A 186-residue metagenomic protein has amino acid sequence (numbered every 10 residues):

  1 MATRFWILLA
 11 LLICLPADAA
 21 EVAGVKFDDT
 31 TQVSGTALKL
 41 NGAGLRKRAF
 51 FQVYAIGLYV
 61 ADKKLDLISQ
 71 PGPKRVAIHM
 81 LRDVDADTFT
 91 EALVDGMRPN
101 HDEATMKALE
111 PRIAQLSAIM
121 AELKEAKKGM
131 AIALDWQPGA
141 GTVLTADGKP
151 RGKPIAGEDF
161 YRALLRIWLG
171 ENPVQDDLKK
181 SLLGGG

Functional and structural regions predicted by a protein language model:
M1-F5: Positively charged n-region of N-terminal signal peptides that target proteins for export
W6-C14: Bacterial N-terminal signal peptides
L15-A19: Sec/Tat signal peptide C-region and signal peptidase I cleavage site
A20-Q70: N-terminal structural module
D66-G139: Mid-length scaffold segments of soluble, non-membrane domains
A146-P150: Short strand-turn-strand beta-turns centered on an Asx-Gly dipeptide
K153-Q175: Flexible glycine-rich active-site/ligand-binding loops centered on an Asp-His dyad
E171-G186: Ligand-recognition surfaces built from glycine- and aromatic
